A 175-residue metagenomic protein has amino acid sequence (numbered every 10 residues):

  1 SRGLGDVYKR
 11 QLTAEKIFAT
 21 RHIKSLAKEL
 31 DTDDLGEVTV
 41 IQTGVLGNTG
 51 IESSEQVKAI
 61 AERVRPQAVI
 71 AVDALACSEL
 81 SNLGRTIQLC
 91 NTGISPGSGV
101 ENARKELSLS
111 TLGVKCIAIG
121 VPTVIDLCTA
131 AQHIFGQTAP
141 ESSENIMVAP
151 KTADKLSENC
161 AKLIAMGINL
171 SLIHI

Functional and structural regions predicted by a protein language model:
G3-Y8: Short, small-residue-biased leader/transition segments that mark boundaries at the very start of proteins
K9, I51-S53, L80-R85, T129-A131: Short acidic, glycine/serine/threonine-rich loops at helix termini
R10-G36, V40: Glycine-rich phosphate/diphosphate-binding loop of Rossmann-like nucleotide-binding domains
D31-I60: A structural-propensity feature for long, helix-poor, extended segments
T39-I41, A68-I70, C90, K115-G120: Hydrophobic/aromatic beta-strand patches that form the interior of the parallel beta-sheet core in alpha/beta enzyme
S54-K105: Glycine-rich phosphate-binding loop
G99-I117, P122: Short, flexible loop segments at boundaries between secondary-structure elements
A118-I173: C-terminal functional extensions of proteins
